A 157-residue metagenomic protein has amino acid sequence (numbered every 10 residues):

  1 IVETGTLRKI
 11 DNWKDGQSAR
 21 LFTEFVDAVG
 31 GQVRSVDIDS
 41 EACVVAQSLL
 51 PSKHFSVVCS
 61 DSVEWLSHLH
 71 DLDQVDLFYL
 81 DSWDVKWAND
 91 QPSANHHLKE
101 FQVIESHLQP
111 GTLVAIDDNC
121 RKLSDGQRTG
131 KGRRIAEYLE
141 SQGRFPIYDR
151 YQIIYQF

Functional and structural regions predicted by a protein language model:
I1-E64: SAM cofactor-binding core of SAM-dependent methyltransferases, primarily the Rossmann-like beta-alpha-beta module
V2-T4, V36, S60, F78-S82 (+1 more regions): Active-site flanking residues adjacent to catalytic metal/cofactor-binding acidic residues
R20, V63, S67-H70, L98 (+1 more regions): Amphipathic, non-transmembrane alpha-helical secondary structure
D27, P51, H70, L108-Q109: Short conserved AdoMet
G31-R34, D76, G111-T112: Residue-level recognition of the N-termini of beta-strands and the immediately preceding loop/turn
L69-L77: A short acidic, Gly/Pro-enriched loop at the edge of an enzyme's catalytic core that lines a small-molecule cofactor
D84-F157: C-terminal substrate-binding/active-site "lid" region of AdoMet-derived donor-dependent transferases
